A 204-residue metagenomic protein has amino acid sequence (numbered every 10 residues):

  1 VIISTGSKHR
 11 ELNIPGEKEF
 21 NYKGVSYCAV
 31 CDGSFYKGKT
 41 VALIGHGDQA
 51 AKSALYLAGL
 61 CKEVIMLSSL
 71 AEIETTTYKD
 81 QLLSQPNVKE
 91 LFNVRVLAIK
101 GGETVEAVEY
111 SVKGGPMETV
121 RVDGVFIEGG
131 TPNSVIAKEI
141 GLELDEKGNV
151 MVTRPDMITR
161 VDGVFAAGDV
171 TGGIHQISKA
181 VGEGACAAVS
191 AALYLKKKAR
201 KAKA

Functional and structural regions predicted by a protein language model:
V1-E17: Glycine/serine-rich phosphate-binding loop and adjoining beta1-alpha1 elements at the start of nucleotide-handling
V1-I3, G59-R154, K196-A204: A Rossmann-like FAD-binding core segment of flavoenzymes
S7-H9, D48-Q49, T171: Residue-level detector of alpha-helix initiation sites
N13, K18-F35, E128-K179, C186 (+1 more regions): FAD-site-proximal beta/loop scaffold in flavoenzymes
K37-K39, N93, V161: Phosphate-coordination loops involved in phosphoryl transfer and adenosine-cofactor binding
K37-L60: Rossmann-like NAD(P)H-binding beta-loop-alpha module
H46, S69-A71, D169: Cofactor-binding loop segments of dinucleotide-utilizing enzymes, especially the Rossmann-like FAD- and NAD(P)+-binding
